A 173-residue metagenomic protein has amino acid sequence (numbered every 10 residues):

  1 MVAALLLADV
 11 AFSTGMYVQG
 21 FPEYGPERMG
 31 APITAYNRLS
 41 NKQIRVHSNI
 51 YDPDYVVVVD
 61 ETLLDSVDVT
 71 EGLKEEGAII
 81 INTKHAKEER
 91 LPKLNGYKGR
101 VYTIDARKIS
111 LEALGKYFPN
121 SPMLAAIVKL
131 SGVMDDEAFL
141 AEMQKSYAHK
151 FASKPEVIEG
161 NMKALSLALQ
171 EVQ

Functional and structural regions predicted by a protein language model:
M1-Q173: Active-site cofactor/cluster-binding pocket
